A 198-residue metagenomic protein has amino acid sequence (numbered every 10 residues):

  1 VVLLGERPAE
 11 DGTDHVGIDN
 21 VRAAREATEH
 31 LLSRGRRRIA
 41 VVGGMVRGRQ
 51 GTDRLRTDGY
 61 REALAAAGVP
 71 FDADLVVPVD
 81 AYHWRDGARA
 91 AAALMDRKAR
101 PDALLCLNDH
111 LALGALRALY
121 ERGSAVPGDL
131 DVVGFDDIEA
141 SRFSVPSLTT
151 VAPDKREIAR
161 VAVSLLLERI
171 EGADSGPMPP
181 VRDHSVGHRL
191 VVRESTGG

Functional and structural regions predicted by a protein language model:
V1-L3, R7-G198: Bacterial carbohydrate/catabolite-sensing allosteric modules
